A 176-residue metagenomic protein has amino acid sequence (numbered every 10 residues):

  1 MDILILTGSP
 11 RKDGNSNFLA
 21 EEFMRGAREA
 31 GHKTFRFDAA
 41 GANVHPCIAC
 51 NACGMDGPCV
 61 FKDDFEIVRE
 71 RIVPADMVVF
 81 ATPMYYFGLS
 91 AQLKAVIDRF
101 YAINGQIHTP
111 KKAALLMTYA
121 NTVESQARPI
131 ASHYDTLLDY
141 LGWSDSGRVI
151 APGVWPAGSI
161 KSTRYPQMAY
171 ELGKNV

Functional and structural regions predicted by a protein language model:
M1-A81, F87-I103, T163-V176: N-terminal beta1-alpha1-beta2 submodule of the flavodoxin-like/Rossmannoid cofactor-binding fold
T7, M117-A120, P152-V154: Short, histidine-centered active-site or binding-site loop motifs used for metal coordination, general acid-base
D13, V44, V123, W155-P156: Generic structural signal for helix capping and beta-alpha/helix-loop junctions
N17, S125-R128, G158-T163: Short, solvent-exposed loop/turn segments at secondary-structure boundaries
A39-G41, I150-W155: Short beta->alpha junction loops
M84-Y86, A120-N121: Short glycine-rich anion-binding loops that position phosphate/pyrophosphate groups of nucleotides and phosphorylated
A91-Q92, N104-R148: Short, glycine-/small-residue-rich phosphate/pyrophosphate-handling segment
Y134-P152, I160-T163, Y170-E171, N175-V176: A charged, well-structured terminal subsegment
